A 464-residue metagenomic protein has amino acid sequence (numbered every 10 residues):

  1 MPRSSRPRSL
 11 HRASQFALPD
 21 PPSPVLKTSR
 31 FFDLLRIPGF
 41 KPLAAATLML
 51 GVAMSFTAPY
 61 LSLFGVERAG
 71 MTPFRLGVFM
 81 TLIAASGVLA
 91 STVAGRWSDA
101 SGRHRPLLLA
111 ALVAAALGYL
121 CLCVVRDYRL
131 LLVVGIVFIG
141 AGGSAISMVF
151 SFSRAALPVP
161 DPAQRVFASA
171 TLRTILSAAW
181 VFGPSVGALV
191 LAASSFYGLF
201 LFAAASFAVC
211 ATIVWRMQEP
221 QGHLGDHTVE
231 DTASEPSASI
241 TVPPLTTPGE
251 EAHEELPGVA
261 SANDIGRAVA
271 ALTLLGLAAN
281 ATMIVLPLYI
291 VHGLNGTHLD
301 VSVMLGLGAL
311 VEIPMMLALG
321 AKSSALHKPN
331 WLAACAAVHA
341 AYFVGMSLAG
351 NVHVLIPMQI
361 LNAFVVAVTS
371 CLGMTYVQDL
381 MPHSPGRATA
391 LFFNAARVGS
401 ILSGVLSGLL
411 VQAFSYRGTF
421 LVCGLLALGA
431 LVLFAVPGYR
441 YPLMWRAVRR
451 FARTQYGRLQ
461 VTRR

Functional and structural regions predicted by a protein language model:
P19-F40, E219-A271, F451-V461: Juxtamembrane intracellular "pre-TM" segments in multi-pass secondary transporters
T28-A84, R267, A271, G276 (+2 more regions): Helix-loop boundary and gating motifs at the non-cytosolic
L48, R129-I146, T273, V354-V368: Hydrophobic core of transmembrane alpha-helices in multi-pass small-molecule transporters, especially MFS/SLC-type
A90-R103, L191, M315-K328, V411: Helix-to-loop junctions at the C-terminal end of transmembrane segments in multipass secondary transporters
P106-L120, L201, N330-G345, G424: Structural signature of the two symmetry-related core transmembrane helices
S144-V159, V368-M381: Intracellular juxtamembrane helix-capping segments at the cytosolic ends of symmetry-related transmembrane helices
P329-G373: C-terminal transmembrane helical hairpin of 12-TM major facilitator-type secondary transporters
H383-A413: A late C-terminal transmembrane helix in Major Facilitator Superfamily
